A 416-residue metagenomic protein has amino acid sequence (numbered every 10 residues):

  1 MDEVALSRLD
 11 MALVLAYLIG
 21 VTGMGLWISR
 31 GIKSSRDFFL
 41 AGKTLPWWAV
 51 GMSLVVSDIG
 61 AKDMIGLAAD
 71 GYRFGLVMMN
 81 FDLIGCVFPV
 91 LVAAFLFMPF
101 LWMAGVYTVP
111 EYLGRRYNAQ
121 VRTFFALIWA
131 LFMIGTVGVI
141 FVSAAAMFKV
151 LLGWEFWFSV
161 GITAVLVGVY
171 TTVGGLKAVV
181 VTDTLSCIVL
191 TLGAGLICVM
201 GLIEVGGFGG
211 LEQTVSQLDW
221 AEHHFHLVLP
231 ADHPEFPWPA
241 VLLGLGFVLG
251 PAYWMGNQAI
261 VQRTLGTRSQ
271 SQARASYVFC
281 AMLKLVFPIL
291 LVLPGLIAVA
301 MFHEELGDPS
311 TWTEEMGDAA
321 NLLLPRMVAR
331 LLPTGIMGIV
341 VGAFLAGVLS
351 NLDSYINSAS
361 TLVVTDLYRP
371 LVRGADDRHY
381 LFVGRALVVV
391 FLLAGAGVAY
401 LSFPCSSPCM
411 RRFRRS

Functional and structural regions predicted by a protein language model:
M1-M64, T171-G174, V199: Membrane-interface "cap" regions at the ends of multi-pass membrane proteins
D2-S7, L40-L45, A49, G66-F81 (+2 more regions): Loop-to-helix junctions at membrane interfaces in multi-pass transport proteins
G20-S35, L96-P110, V169, G175 (+5 more regions): Juxtamembrane interface elements at the cytosolic ends of transmembrane helices in multi-pass membrane proteins
L26, G60-D70, V77, T136-M147 (+5 more regions): Transmembrane helix-loop junctions in multi-pass membrane proteins
D37, V106-G114, G175-L185, G256-I289 (+4 more regions): Hydrophobic, small-residue-rich membrane helices and short re-entrant helix-turn-helix hairpins that build
W47-L54, F88-A93, A119-F132, T163 (+3 more regions): Select transmembrane alpha-helical segments in multipass membrane proteins
V56, V77-T172, L245-Y253, A346-D353: Helix-loop-helix module between adjacent transmembrane segments
R116-T123, M133-I134, V364-P404, R414: Loop-to-transmembrane helix boundary motifs in multi-pass membrane proteins
